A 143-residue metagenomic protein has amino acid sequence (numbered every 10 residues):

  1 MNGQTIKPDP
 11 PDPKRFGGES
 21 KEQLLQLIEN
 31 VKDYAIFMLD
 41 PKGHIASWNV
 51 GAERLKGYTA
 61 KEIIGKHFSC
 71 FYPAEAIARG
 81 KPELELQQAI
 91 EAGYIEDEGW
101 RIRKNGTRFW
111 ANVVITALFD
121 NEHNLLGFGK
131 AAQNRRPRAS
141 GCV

Functional and structural regions predicted by a protein language model:
N2-D9, H123-N134: PAS-family sensory domains
E19-P41, S140-V143: PAS/LOV and related PAS-like sensory modules
Q23, E75-T107: Terminal output helix/cap of sensory domains in signal transduction proteins
I36, H44-A46, L125: Conserved hydrophobic beta-strand signature of PAS-family and PAS-like sensory domains
N49-A52, G106: N-terminal capping loop/helix in small sensory signaling domains highlighted by a polar->aromatic N-x2-3-F motif
A52-I63: PAS/PAS-like sensory domain cap-loop motif
E62-A76: PAS-family sensory/regulatory domains
R103-N105, V114-E122, A131-N134: PAS-family sensory domains and close relatives that share small-molecule sensor folds
